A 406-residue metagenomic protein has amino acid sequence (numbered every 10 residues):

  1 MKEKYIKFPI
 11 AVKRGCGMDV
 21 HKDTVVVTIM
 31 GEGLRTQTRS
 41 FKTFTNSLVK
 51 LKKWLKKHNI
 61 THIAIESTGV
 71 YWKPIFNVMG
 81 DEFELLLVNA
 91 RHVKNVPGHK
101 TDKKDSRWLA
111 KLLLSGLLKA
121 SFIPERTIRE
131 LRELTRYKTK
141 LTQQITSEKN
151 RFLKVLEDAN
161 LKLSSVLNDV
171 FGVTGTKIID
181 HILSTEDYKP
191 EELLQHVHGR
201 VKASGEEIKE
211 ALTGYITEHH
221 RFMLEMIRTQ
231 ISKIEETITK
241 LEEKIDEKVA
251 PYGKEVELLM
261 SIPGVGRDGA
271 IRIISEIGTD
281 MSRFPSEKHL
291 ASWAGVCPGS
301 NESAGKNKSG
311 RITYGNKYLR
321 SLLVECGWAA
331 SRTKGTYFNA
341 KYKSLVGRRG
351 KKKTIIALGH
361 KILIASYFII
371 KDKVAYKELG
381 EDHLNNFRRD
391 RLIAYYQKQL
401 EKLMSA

Functional and structural regions predicted by a protein language model:
M1-A406: A detector of single, family-specific signature residues that are central to catalytic or substrate-handling motifs
